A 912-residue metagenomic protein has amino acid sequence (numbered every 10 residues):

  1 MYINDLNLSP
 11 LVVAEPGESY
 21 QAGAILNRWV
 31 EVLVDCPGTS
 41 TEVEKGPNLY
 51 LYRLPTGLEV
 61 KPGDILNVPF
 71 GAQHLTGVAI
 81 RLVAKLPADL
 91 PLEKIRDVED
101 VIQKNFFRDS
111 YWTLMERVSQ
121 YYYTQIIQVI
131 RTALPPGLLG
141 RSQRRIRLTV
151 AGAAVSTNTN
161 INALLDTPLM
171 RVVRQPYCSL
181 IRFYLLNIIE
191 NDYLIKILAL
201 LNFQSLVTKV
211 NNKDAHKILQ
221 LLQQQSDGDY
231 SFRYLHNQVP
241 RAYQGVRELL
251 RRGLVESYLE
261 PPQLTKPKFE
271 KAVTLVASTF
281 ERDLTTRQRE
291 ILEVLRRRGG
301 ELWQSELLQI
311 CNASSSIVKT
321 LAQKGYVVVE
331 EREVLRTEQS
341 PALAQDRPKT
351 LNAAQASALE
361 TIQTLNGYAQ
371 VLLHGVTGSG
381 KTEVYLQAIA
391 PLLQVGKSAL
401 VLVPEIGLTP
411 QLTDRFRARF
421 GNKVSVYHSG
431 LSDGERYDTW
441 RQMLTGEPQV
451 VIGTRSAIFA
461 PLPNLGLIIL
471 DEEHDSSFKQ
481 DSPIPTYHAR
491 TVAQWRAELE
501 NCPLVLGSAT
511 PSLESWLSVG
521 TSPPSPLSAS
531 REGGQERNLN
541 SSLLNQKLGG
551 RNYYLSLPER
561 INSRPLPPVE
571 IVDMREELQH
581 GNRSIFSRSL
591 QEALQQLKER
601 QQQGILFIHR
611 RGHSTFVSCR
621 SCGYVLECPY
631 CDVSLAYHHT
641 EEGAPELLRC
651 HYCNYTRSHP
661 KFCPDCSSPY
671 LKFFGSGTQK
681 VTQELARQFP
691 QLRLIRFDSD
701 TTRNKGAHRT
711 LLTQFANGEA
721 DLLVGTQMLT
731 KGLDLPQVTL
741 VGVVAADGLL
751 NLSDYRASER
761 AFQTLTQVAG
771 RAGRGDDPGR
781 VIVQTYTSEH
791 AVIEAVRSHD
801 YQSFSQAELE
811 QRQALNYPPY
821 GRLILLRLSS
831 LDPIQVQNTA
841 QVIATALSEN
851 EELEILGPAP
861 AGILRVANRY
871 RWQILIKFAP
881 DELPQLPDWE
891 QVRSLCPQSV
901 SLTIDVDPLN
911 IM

Functional and structural regions predicted by a protein language model:
M1-V492, E498-S508, S515, G520 (+5 more regions): Accessory, non-ATPase domains that flank or precede helicase/AAA+ motor cores in DNA-metabolism machines
R171-Q175, Q204, S530-R537, S542 (+1 more regions): A cross-taxon signal for low-complexity, glycine/charged-rich
D346-N352, A356, G367-S522, S542-R827 (+3 more regions): Inter-lobe coupling/hinge segments of SF2-like helicase ATPases
F689-L692, L847-I855, C896-S899: Short secondary-structure junctions
F804-A814, E849-G862: Short amphipathic beta-strand starts and helix->beta connectors
S829, P833-A840, E851, P858-E882: Arginine-glycine-biased low-complexity disordered regions
G857-A867, T903-M912: Short proline/glycine- and acidic-rich turn/helix-capping motifs at secondary-structure junctions
